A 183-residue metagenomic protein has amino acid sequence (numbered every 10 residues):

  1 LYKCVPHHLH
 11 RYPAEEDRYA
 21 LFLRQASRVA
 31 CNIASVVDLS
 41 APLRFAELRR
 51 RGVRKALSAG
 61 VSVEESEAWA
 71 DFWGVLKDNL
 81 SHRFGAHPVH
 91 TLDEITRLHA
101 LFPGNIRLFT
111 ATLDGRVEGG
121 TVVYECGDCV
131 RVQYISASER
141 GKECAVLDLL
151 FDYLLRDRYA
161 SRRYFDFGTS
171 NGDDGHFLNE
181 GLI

Functional and structural regions predicted by a protein language model:
L1, K142-R156: Conserved acetyl-CoA-binding loop-helix of GNAT-fold acetyltransferases
L1-H7, R158-S170: Conserved GNAT acetyl-CoA-binding A-motif
V5-K142, R158: A conserved beta-strand-loop-helix scaffold within acyl/acetyltransferase catalytic domains
E15, R50, D148, D152 (+1 more regions): Residue-level marker for well-ordered alpha-helical positions
Y124-C126, R158-F165, L178-E180: A structural signal for short secondary-structure junctions
F167-I183: Conserved catalytic-core subdomain
